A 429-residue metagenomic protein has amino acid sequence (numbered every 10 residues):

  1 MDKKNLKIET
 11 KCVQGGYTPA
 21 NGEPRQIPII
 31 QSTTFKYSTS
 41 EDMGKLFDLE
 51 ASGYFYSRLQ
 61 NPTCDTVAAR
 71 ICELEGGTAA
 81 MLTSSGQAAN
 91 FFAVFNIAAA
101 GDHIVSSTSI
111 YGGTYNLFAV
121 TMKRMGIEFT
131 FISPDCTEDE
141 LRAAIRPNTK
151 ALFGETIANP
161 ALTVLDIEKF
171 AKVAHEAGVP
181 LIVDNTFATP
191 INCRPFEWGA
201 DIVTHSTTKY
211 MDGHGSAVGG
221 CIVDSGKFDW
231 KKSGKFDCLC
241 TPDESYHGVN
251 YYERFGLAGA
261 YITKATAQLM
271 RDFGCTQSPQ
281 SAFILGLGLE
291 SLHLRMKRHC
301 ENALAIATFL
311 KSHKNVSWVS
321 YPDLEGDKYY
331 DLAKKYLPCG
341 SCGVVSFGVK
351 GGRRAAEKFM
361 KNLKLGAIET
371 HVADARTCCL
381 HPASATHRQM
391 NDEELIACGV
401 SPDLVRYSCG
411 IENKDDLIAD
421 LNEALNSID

Functional and structural regions predicted by a protein language model:
D2-K3, E9-T18, A80-S312: Conserved PLP-enzyme active-site core in the AAT-like
D2-N61, A69: N-terminal "arm"/small-domain region of PLP-dependent enzymes with the aminotransferase-like
T34, S225-F228, V349-G352: Short loop segments at secondary-structure junctions
T39-F91, G113-T121: Conserved N-terminal alpha-helix of the aminotransferase class I/II PLP-enzyme fold
G76, N148, S312-W318, D403: Glycine-centered tight turns that cap/initiate beta-strands
A119-V120, E128-F129, A143, P147-K150 (+4 more regions): PLP-dependent enzyme catalytic core of the Aspartate aminotransferase-like
V223, S346-G348, S408-G410: Short hydrophobic/aromatic beta-strand micro-patches that form the beta-sheet surface supporting nucleotide- or nucleic
F273-T276, Q280-A282, L287, S291 (+4 more regions): Conserved small-domain helix->loop->beta segment predominantly found in fold-type I
